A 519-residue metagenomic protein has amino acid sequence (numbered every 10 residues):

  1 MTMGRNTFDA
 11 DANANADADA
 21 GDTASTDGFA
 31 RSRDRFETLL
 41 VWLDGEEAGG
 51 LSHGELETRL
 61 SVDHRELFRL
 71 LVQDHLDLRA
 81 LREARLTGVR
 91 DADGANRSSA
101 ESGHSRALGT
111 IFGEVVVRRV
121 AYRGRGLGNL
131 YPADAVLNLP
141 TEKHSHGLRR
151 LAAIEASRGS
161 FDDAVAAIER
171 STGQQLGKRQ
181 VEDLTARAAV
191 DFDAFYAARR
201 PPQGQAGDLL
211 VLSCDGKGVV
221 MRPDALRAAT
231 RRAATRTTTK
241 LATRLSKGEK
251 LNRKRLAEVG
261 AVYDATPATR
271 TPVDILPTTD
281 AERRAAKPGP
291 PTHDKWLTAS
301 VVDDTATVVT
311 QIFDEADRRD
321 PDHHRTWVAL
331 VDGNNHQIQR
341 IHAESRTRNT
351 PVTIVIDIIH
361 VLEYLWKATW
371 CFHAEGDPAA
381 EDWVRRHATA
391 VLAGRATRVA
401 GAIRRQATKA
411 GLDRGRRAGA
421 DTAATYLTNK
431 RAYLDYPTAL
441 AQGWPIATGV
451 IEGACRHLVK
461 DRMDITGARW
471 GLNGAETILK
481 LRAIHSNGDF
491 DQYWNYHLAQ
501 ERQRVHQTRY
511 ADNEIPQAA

Functional and structural regions predicted by a protein language model:
M1-L81, R119-A519: Catalytic center-proximal scaffold of phosphoryl-transfer enzymes
E83, T87-R118: N-terminal juxtadomain amphipathic helix that follows a signal peptide/anchor or precedes a small N-terminal auxiliary
